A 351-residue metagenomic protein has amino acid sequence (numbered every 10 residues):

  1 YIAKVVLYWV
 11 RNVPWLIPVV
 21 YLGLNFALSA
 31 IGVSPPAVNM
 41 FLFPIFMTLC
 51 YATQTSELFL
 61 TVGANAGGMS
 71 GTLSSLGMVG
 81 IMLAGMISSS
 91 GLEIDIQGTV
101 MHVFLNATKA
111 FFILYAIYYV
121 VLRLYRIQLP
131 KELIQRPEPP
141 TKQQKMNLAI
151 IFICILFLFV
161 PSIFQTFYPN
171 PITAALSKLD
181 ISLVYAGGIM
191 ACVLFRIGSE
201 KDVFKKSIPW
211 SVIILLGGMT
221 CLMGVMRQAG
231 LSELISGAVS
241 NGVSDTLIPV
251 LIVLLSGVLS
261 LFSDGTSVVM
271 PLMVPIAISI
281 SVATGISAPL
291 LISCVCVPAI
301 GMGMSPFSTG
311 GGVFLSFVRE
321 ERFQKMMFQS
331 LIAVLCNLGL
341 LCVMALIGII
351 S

Functional and structural regions predicted by a protein language model:
Y1, L28-F41, G71-M78, G224-G230 (+2 more regions): Short helix-coil transition sites and intra-membrane helix breaks within transmembrane domains of multi-pass
R11-M47, T53-L58, G242-C296: Hydrophobic alpha-helical transmembrane segments of multi-pass integral membrane proteins, predominantly secondary
W15-V19, T72-M78, S211-M226, V274-T284: Small-residue-rich segments of transmembrane alpha-helices in multi-pass membrane proteins, especially helix faces
W15-V20, A37, T61, F104-L105 (+6 more regions): Hydrophobic alpha-helical transmembrane segments
P36-V38, T108-K109, K178-G188, C221 (+2 more regions): Structural signature of hydrophobic alpha-helical transmembrane segments
M47-P139, C294, G312-S351: Membrane-core helix-loop-helix motifs of multi-pass transport proteins
G85-G98, I163-L176, M226-G242: Membrane-interface helix termini and inter-helical loops of multi-pass transporters
L105-L231, A345-S351: Hydrophobic transmembrane alpha-helices of multi-pass small-molecule transporters
